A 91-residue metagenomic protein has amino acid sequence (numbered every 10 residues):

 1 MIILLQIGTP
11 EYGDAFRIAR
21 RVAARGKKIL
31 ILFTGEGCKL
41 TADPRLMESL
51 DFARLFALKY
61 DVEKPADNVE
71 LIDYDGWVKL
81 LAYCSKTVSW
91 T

Functional and structural regions predicted by a protein language model:
M1, K27-L30, R54: Residues at the starts of beta-strands that form the adenosine-phosphate
I2-A15, T34-G35, K39-L40: Short, glycine-rich nucleotide/cofactor-binding loops
P10-G26, I31: Histidine-anchored nucleotide/phosphate-binding helix
R20, A42-P44: Short, T/G/N/S-enriched strand-turn elements that build extracellular solenoid repeat scaffolds
G26, F52-A53, C84-S85: Short, well-ordered alpha-helix to beta-strand connector turns
L32-T34, L58-Y60, W90: Generic beta-sheet signal
R45-D67: A glycine-rich helix N-cap at a beta->alpha junction
P65-T91: C-terminal structural segments of small proteins and small subunits
